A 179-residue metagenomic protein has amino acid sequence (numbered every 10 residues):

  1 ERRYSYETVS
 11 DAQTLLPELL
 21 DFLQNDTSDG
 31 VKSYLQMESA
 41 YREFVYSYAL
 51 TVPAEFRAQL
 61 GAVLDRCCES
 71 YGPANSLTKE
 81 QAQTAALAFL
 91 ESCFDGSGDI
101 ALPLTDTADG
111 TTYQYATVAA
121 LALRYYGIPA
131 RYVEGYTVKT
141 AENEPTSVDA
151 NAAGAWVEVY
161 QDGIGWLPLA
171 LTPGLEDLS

Functional and structural regions predicted by a protein language model:
E1-S179: Helix-boundary/low-complexity linker signature
